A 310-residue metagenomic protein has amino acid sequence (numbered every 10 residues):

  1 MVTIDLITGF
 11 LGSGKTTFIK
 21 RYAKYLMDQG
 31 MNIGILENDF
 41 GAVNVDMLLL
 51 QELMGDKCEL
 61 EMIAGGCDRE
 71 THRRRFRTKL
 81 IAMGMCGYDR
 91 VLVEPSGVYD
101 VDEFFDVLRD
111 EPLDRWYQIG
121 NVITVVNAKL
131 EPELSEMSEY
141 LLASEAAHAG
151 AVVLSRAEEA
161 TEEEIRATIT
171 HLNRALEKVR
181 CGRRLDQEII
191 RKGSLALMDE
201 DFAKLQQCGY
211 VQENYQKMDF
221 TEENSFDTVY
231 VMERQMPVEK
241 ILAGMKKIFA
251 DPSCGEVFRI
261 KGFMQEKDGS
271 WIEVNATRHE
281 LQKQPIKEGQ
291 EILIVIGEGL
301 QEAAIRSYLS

Functional and structural regions predicted by a protein language model:
M1-V2, E223, G289-Q290: A short, charged/proline- and glycine-enriched loop that marks the coil->beta-strand transition at the N-terminal
V2-S135: Nucleotide-state-sensitive switch-loop elements of NTP-binding domains
G34-L36, K261-M264, V295: Short, hydrophobic beta-strand segments that form beta-sheet elements in well-ordered domains
E37, V126, A276-R278, G297: Flexible glycine-/small-residue-rich
A42, H148-L154, E158-K287, L300-E302 (+1 more regions): C-terminal accessory "lid"/substrate-recognition subdomains
M83, V98-R183: Conserved C-terminal guanine-recognition region of P-loop GTPase G domains, centered on the G4
L92, D227-V229, I294: Short aromatic/hydrophobic contact patches that present stacked aromatics for nucleic-acid/ligand binding
K287-I296: C-terminal engagement modules used by replication, chromatin/transcription, nuclear envelope/ESCRT, and ubiquitin
